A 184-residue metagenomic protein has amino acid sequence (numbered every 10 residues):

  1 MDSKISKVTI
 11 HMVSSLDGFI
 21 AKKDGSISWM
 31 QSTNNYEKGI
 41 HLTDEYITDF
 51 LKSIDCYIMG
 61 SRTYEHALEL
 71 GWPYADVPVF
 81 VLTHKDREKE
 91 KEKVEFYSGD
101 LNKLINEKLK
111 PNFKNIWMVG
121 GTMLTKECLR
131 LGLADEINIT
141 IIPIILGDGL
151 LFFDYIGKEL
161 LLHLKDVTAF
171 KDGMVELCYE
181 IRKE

Functional and structural regions predicted by a protein language model:
M1-E184: Enzymes that bind and transform nitrogen-containing heteroaromatic metabolites
